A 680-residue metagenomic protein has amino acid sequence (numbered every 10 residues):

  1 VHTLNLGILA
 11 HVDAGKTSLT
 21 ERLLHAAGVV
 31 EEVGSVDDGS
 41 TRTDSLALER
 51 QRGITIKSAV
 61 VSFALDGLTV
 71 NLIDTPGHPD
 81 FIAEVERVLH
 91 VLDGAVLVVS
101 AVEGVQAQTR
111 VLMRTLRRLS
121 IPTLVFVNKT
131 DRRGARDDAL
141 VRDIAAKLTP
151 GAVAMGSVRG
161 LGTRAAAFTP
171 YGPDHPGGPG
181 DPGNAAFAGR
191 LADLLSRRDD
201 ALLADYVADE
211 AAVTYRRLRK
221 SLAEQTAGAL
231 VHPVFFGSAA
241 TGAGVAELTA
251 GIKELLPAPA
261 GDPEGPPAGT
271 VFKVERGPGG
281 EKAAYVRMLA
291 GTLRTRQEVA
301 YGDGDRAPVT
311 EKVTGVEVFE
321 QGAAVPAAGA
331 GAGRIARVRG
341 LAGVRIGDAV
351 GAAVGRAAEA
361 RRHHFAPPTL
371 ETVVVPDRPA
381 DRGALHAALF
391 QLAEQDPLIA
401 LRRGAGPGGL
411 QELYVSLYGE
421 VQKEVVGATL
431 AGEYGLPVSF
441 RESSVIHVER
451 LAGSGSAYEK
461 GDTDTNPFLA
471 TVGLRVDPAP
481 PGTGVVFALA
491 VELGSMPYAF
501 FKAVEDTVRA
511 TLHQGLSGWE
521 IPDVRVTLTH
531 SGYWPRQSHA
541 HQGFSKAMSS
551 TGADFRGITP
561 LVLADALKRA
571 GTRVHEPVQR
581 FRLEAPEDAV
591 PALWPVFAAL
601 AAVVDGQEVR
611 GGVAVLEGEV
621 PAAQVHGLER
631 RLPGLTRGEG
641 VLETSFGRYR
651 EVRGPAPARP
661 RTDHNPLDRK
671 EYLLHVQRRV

Functional and structural regions predicted by a protein language model:
V1-V680: Structural and coupling elements of P-loop NTPases
